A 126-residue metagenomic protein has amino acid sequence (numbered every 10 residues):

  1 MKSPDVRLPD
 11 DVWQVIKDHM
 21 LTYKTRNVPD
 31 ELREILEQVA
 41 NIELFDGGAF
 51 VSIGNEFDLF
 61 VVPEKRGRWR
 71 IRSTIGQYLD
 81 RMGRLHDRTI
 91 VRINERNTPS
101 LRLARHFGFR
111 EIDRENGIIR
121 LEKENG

Functional and structural regions predicted by a protein language model:
M1-D30: Short amphipathic alpha-helix that is part of the acyltransferase structural core
K24-Q38, E43: A short, aromatic/hydrophobic, helix- or strand-capping loop or linear motif that either lines the entrance/gate
N41-D58: Conserved beta-strand in the GNAT
F57, R81, L85-R88: Acidic, low-complexity, intrinsically disordered interaction modules
D58-I71, N94: A short, internal acetyl-CoA/4′-phosphopantetheine-binding micro-motif in the GNAT/acyltransferase core
G67-G83, R102, H106: Conserved acetyl-CoA-binding loop-helix of GNAT-fold acetyltransferases
I90-L101: Conserved beta-strand-loop-alpha-helix junction that forms the acyl-donor binding cleft
R92, R110-K123: Conserved catalytic-core motifs of GNAT/GCN5-like acyltransferases
